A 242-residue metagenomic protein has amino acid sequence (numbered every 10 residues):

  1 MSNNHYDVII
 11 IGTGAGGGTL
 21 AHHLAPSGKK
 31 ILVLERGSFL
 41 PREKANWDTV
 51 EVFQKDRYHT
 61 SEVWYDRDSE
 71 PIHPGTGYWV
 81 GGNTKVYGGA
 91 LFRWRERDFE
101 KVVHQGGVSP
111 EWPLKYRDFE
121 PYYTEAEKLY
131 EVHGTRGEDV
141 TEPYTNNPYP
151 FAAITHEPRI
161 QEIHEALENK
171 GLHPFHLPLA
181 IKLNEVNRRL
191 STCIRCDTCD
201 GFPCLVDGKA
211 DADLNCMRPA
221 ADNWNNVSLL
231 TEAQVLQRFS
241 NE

Functional and structural regions predicted by a protein language model:
M1-E125: N-terminal glycine-rich phosphate/pyrophosphate-binding loop and immediately adjacent elements
G12, E232-V235: Glycine-rich anion-binding loop/nest that anchors nucleotide
T19-H22, N215-R218, Q234-L236: Generic recognition of flexible, low-complexity loop/linker segments
G37, A180, V235: Residue-level "edge-of-site" marker
V103-E232: Conserved redox-cofactor binding core of oxidoreductases
Q237-E242: Conserved beta-strand-loop-beta-strand element in the redox core of flavoprotein oxidoreductases
